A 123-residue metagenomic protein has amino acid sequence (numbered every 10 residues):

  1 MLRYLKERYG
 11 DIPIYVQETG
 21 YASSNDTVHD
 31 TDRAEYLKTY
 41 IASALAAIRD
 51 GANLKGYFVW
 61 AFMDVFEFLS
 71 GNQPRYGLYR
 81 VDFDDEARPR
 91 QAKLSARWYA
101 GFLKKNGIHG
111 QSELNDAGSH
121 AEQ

Functional and structural regions predicted by a protein language model:
M1-Q123: Non-catalytic scaffold segments within catalytic domains of secreted glycoside hydrolases
